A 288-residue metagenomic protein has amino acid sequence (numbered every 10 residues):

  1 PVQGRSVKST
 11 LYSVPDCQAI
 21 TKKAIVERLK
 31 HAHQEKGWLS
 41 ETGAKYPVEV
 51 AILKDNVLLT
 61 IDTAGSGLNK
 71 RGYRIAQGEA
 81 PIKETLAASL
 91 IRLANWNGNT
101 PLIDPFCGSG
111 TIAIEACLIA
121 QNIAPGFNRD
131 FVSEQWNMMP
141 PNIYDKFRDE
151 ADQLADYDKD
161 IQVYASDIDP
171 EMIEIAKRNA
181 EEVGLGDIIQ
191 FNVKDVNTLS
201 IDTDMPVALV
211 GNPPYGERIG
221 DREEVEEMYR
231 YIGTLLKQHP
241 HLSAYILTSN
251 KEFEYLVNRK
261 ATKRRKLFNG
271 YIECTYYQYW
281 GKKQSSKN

Functional and structural regions predicted by a protein language model:
P1, P101, Q162, P206-A208: Residues that mark the start of a beta-strand
P1-E84, I91: Non-catalytic, mostly N-terminal accessory regions of nucleic-acid modification and defense proteins
G4, D167, T248: Short beta-strand/turn micro-motifs composed of small residues that flank or help shape donor/cofactor-binding pockets
D16-Q18, G65, C117-Q121, N179-A180 (+2 more regions): Short, glycine/charged-enriched secondary-structure capping and boundary segments
Q77, I82-S200, E217-R218, R222-E224: Conserved S-adenosyl-L-methionine
K194-N288: C-terminal catalytic and target-recognition region of SAM-dependent MTase-like enzymes, primarily methyltransferases
